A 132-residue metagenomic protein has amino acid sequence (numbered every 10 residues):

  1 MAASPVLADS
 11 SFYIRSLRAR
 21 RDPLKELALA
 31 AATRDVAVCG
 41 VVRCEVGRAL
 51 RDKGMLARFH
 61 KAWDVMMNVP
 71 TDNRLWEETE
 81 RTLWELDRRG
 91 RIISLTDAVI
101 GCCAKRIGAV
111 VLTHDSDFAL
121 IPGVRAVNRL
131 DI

Functional and structural regions predicted by a protein language model:
M1-P5, E26, G101-I132: Acidic, PIN/NYN-like endoribonuclease modules and their adjacent C-terminal/linker elements
M1-V38, R48-K61, I132: Short, well-structured N-terminal submotif of metal-dependent ribonuclease cores
D9-S10, V42, H114: A secondary-structure boundary/capping signal
D9-S10, V46, T79, A104: Generic structural signal for small/hydrophobic residues in well-ordered secondary structure, especially within
Y13-I14, R43-V46, F118-A119: A generic structural signal for short hydrophobic patches within well-formed alpha-helices
L24, R43, L56-F59, W76-T79 (+1 more regions): A general structural signal for well-ordered alpha-helical segments in protein cores
V38, N68, A126-R129: Generic preference for hydrophobic
N68-L112: Active-site neighborhoods of divalent-metal-dependent phosphate/nucleic-acid chemistry enzymes
